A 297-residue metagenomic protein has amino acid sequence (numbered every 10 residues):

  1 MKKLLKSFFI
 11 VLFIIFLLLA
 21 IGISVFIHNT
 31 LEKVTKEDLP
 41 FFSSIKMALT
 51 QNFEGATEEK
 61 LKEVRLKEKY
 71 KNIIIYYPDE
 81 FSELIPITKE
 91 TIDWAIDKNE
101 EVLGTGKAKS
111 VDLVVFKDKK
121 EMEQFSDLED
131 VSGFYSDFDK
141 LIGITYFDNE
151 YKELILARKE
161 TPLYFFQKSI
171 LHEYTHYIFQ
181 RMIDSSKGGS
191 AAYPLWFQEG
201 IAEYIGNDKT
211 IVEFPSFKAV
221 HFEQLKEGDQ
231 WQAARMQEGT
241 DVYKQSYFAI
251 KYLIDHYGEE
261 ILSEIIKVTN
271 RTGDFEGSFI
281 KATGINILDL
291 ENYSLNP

Functional and structural regions predicted by a protein language model:
M1-K67: N-terminal low-structure segments adjacent to metalloprotease catalytic domains across cellular compartments
K3, L103-T105, P194: A general structural signal for short secondary-structure junctions and capping/turn motifs
L19-A20, T57-K62, Y151-I155, F197-I205: N-terminal short leaders/motifs
F42-A56, L156-T161, A202-D208, H221-F222 (+1 more regions): Short, mixed-charge, low-aromatic patches
A48, K109-V115, Y146-E153, N207-F217 (+1 more regions): Low-complexity, flexible helical/coil segments
K62-S186, F275: Juxtacatalytic substrate-recognition/specificity segment
F165, S169, S185-P297: Acidic/His/Gly-enriched intrinsically disordered linker/tail segments that often contain short helix/coil "MoRF-like"
